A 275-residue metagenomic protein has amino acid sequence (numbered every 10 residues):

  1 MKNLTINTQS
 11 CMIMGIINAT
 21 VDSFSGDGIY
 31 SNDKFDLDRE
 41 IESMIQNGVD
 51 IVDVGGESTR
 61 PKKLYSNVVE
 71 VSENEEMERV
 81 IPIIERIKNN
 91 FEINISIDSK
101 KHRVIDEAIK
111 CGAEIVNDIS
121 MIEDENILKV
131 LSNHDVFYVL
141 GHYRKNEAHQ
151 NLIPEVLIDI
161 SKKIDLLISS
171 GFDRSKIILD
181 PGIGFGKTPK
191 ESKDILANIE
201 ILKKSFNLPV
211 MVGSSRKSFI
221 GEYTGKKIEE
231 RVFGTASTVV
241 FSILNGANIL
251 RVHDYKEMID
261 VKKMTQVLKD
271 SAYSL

Functional and structural regions predicted by a protein language model:
M1-F24, G171-R174, E222, K226 (+1 more regions): N-terminal amphipathic alpha-helix/helix-capping segment at the start of soluble metabolic enzymes
T5-I16, T20, S31-S43, N47: N-terminal structural segment of carbohydrate-active enzymes
M12-I16, D50-D53, N94-S96, E114-I115 (+4 more regions): Structural preference for beta-strand elements that scaffold enzyme active sites
S23-S43, T59-R86, F91, H102 (+3 more regions): Active-site-adjacent loop and "lid" segments of alpha/beta metabolic enzymes
I45-Q46, D50, S161-K176: Phosphate/pyrophosphate-binding loops at sites that engage ATP/ADP/AMP, CoA/4′-phosphopantetheine, polyphosphate
G55-E57: Short loop/turn segments at strand-loop or loop-helix junctions that form parts of catalytic or ligand-binding pockets
S99: Short loop/edge segments at beta-strand edges and connector loops that shape dinucleotide/nucleotide cofactor-binding
